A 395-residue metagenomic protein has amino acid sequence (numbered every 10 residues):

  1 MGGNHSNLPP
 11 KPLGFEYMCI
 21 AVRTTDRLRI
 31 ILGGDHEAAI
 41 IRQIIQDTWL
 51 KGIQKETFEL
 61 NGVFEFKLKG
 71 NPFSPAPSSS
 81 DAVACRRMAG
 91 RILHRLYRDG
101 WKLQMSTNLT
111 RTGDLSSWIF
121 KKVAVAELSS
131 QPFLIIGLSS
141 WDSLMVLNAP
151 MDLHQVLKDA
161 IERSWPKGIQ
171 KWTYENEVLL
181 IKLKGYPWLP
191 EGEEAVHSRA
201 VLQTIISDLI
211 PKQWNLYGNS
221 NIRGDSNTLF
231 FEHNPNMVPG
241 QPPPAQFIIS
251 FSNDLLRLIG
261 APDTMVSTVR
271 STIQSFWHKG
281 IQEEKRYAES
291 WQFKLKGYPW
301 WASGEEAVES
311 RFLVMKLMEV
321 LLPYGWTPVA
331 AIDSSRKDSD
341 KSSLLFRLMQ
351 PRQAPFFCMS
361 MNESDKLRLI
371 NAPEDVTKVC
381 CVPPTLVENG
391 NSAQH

Functional and structural regions predicted by a protein language model:
M1-R87, Q104-A200, I206, G218-F312 (+2 more regions): Interaction-mediating elements
I92-H94, R98-L103: Death-fold interaction domains
